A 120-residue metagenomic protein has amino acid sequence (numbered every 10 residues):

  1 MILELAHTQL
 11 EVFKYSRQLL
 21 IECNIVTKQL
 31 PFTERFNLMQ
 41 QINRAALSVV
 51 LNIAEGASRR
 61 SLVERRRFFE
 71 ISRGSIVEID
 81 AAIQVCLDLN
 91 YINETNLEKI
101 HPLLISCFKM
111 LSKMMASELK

Functional and structural regions predicted by a protein language model:
M1-K120: Amphipathic alpha-helical assembly/interaction segments
